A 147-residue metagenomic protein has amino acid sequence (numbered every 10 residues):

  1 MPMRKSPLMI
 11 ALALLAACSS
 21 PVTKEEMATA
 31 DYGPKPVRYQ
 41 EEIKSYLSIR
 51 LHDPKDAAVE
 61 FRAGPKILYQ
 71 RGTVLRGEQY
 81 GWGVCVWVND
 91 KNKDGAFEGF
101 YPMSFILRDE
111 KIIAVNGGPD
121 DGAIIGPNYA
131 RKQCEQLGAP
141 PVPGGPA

Functional and structural regions predicted by a protein language model:
R4-A11: Sec-dependent signal peptide recognition, specifically the positively charged N-region followed immediately by
A11-L12, P127: Residue-level signal for mature regions of secreted extracellular proteins and peptides
L15-A17: C-terminal motif of bacterial Sec signal peptides marking the signal peptidase cleavage site
S19-A147: Cystatin/cathelin-like cysteine-protease inhibitor module
